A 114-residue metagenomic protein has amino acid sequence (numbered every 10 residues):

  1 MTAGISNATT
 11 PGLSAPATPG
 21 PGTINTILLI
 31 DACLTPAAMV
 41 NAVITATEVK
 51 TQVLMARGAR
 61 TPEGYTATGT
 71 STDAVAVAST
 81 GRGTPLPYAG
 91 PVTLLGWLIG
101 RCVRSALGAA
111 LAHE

Functional and structural regions predicted by a protein language model:
M1-E114: A structural signal for small-residue-enriched, beta-sheet-centric alpha/beta enzyme cores and oligomeric scaffold folds
